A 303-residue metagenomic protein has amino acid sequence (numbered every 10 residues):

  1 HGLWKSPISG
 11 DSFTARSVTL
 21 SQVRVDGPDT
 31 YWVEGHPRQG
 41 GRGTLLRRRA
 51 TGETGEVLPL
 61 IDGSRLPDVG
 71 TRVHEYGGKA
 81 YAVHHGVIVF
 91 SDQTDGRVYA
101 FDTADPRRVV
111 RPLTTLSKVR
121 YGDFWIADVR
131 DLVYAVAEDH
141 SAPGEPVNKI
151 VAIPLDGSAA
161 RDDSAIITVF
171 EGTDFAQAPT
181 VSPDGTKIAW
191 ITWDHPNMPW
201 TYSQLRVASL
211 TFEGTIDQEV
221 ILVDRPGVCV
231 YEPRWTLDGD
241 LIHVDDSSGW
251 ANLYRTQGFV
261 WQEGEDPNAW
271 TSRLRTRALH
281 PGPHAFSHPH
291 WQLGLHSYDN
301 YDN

Functional and structural regions predicted by a protein language model:
G2-R48, G70-A82: Beta-strand-rich domains and repeat architectures in extracellular enzymes and scaffolds, especially beta-propellers
V25-G27, V83-H85, A127-V129, P183-D184 (+2 more regions): Residue-level detector of Asp-centered blade-edge/turn motifs that repeat once per structural unit in beta-propeller
E34-T44, L66-E75, F90-V98, T114-Y121 (+7 more regions): A flexible loop/linker signature enriched in serine peptidases of the S9 family
R49, F101-T103, P154, S209 (+1 more regions): Structural recognition of the beta-propeller blade-terminating site
G55-R65, V109-T115, D162-F170, D217-V223 (+1 more regions): Beta-propeller fold detector
L155-A159, S209-G214, G258-D266: Short loop/turn segments immediately following beta-strands, especially the blade-tip and inter-blade linker loops
